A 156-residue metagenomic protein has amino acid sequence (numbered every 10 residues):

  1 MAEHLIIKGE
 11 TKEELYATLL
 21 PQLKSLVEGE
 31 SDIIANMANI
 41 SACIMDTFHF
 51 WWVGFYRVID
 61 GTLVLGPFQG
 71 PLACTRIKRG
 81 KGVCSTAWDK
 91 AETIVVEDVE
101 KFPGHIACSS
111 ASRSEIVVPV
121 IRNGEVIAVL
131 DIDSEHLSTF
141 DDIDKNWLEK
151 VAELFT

Functional and structural regions predicted by a protein language model:
M1-Q69, K150-V151: Intrinsically disordered, low-complexity terminal regulatory regions
A2-I7, D133-V151: Regulatory loop-to-helix N-cap segments in sensory/regulatory domains that couple ligand/signal detection
T47, A107-S112: Short loop/turn motifs at secondary-structure junctions and domain boundaries
W52, V117, V129: Short hydrophobic/aromatic beta-strand element in the GNAT-like acyltransferase core that lines or flanks the acyl-donor
V58, T62-C108: Regulatory sensory and allosteric helical modules in signal-transduction proteins and certain transcription factors
W88, E149-T156: Short amphipathic alpha-helical signal-transduction/dimerization elements
S114-I121: A short, aliphatic-rich beta-strand micro-motif
I121-S134: Sensory-domain boundary capping and coupling elements
